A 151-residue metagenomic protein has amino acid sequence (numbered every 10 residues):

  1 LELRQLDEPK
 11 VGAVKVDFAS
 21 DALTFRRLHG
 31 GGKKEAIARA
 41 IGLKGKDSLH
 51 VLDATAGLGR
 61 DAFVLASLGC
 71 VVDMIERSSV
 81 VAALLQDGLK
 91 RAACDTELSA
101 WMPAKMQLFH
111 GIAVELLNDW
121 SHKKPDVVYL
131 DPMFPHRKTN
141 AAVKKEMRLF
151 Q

Functional and structural regions predicted by a protein language model:
L1-H50, L58, S67, K90 (+1 more regions): S-adenosyl-L-methionine
H50, V71, K105: Residues at the starts of beta-strands that form the adenosine-phosphate
V51, V128: Receiver (REC) domain switch-region micro-motif
A54: Conserved beta-strand/loop positions that form the S-adenosyl-L-methionine
I75-V127: S-adenosyl-L-methionine
P132-Q151: Mobile active-site "lid"/loop adjacent to the S-adenosyl-L-methionine
